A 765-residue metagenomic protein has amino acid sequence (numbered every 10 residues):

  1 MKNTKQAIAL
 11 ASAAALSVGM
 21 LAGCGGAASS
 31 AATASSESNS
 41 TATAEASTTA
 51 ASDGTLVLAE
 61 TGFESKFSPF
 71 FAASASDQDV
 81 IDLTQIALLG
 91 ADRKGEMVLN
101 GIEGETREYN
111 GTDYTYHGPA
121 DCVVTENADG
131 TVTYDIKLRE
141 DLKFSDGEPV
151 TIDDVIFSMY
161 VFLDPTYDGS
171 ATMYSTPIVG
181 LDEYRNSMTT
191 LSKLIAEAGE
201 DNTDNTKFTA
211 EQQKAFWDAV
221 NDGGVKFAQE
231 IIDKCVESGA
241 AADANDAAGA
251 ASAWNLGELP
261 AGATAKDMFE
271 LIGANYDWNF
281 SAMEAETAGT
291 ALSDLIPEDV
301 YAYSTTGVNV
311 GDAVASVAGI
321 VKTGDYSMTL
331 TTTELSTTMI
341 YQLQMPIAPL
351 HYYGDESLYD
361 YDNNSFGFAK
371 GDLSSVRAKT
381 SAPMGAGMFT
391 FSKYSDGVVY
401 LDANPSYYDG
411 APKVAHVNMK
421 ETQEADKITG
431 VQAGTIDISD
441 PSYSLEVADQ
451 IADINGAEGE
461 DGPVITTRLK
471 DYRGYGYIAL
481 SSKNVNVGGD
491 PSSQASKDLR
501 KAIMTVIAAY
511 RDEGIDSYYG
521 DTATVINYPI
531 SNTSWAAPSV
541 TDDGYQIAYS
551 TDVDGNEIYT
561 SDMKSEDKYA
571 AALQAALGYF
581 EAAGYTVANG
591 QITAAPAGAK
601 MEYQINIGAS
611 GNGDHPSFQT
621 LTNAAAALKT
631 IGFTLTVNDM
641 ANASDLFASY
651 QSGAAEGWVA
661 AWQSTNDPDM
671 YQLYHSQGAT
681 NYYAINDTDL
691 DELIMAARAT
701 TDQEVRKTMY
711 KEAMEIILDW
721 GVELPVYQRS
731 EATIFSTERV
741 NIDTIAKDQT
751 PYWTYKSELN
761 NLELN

Functional and structural regions predicted by a protein language model:
L58, G147, V431, I436-P441 (+3 more regions): Periplasmic binding protein-like
A59-D129: N-terminal lobe/hinge region of extracytoplasmic solute-binding protein
R93-E96, F280-A318, G324-S327, T332-S336 (+5 more regions): Gly/Pro-rich hinge or "lid" segments in bacterial periplasmic/extracellular proteins
A171-Y184, M188-A198, G462-V464, D471-G474 (+5 more regions): Acidic-aromatic pocket-rim loops
D218-D222, K226-F227, D233-M268, A285 (+9 more regions): Extracytoplasmic/peripheral linker and loop segments enriched in polar/acidic and small residues with frequent Thr/Pro
Y400-D402, Q494-A626, E763-L764: Append "and occasionally in soluble cytosolic enzymes with long acidic Gly/Pro-rich linkers
P405-A452: Ligand-site clamp/hinge motif
F735-N765: Long beta-strand-rich cores associated with HINT superfamily self-processing modules
